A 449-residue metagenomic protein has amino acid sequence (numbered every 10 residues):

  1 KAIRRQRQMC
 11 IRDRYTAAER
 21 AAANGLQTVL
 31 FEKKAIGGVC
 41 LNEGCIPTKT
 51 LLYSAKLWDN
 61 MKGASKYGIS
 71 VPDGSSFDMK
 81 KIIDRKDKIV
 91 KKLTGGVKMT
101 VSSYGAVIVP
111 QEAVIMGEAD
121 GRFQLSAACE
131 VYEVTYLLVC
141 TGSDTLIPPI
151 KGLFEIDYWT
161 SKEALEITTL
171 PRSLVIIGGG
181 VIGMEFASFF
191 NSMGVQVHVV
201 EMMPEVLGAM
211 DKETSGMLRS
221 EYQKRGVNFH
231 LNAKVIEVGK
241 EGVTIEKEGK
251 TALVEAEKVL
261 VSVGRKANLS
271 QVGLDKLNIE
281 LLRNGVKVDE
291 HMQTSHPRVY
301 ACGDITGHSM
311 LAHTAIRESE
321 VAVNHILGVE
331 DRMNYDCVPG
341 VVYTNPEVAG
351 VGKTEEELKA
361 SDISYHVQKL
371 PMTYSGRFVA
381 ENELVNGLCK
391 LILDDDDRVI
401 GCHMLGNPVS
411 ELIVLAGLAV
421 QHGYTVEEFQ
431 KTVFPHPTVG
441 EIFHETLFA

Functional and structural regions predicted by a protein language model:
K1-R7, I11: Single conserved hydrophobic/aromatic residue that forms the stacking wall/gate of nucleotide- or nucleobase-binding
Q8, F31, V139, I177-G178: Conserved N-terminal Rossmann-fold NAD(P)-binding element of oxidoreductases
R12-D13, K33-K34, I177-G180, D304: Glycine-rich Rossmann-fold phosphate-binding loop(s) that bind the pyrophosphate of adenine dinucleotide cofactors
A17-K34, V39, I46, T50-L57 (+2 more regions): Flexible, glycine-rich terminal cap/loop adjacent to redox cofactors in electron-transfer oxidoreductases
A18, A22, A187, N191-S192: Gly/Ala-rich phosphate-binding loop of Rossmann-like dinucleotide-binding domains, activating on the conserved
E19-L26, F31-R172, H198, M203-L207 (+7 more regions): Glycine-rich flavin
A113, V131-G142, I176-I177, V197 (+3 more regions): Short hydrophobic core segments
F154-P171, L253-L327: FAD-site-proximal beta/loop scaffold in flavoenzymes
